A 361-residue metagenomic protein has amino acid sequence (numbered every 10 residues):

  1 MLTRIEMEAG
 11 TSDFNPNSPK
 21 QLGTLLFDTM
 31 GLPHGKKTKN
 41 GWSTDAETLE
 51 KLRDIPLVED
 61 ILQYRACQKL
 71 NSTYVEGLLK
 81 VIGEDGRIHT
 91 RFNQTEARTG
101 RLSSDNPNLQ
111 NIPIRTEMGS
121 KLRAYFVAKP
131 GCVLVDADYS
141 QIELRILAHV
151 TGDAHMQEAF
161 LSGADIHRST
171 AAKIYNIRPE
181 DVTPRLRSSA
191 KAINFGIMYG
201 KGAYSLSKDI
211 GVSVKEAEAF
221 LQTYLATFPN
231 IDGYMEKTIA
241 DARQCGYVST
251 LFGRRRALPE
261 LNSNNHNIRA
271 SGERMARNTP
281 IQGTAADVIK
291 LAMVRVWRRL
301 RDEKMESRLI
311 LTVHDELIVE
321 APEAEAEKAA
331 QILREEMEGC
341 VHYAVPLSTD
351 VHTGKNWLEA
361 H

Functional and structural regions predicted by a protein language model:
M1-D13, T151-L161, S307: Mixed-charge, glycine-rich, non-catalytic linkers/tails in nucleic-acid processing enzymes
M1-E117, V127, V133, S140-E143 (+5 more regions): Conserved "right-hand" nucleotidyltransferase catalytic core of DNA-directed polymerases
T3, M7-E59, A226-R274, N278-P280 (+2 more regions): C-terminal polymerase-core module
E6, F27, G31, A66 (+16 more regions): Hydrophobic alpha-helix feature that most strongly marks membrane-spanning transmembrane helices and their immediate
N15-N17, R308-V313: Short beta-strand
S18, G100, D138, A171 (+6 more regions): Hydrophobic, well-ordered secondary-structure elements that form the walls of internal hydrophobic environments
H89-T90, Q94-A97, A172-M305, L311-T312 (+2 more regions): Conserved catalytic core of nucleic-acid polymerases
R123-L147, E158-K191: Conserved catalytic alpha/beta cores of large enzymes that bind or transform nucleotide phosphates and polynucleotides
